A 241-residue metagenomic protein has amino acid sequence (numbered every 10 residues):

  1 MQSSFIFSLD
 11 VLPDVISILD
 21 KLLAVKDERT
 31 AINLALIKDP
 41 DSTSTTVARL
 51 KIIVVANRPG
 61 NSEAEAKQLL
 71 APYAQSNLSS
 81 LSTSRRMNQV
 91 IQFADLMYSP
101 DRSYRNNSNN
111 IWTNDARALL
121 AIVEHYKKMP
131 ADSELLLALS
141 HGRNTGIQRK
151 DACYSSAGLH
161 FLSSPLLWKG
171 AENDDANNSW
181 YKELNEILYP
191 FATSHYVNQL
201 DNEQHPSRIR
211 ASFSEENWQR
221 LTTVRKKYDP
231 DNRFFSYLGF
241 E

Functional and structural regions predicted by a protein language model:
M1-E241: Soluble FAD-dependent oxygen oxidases
